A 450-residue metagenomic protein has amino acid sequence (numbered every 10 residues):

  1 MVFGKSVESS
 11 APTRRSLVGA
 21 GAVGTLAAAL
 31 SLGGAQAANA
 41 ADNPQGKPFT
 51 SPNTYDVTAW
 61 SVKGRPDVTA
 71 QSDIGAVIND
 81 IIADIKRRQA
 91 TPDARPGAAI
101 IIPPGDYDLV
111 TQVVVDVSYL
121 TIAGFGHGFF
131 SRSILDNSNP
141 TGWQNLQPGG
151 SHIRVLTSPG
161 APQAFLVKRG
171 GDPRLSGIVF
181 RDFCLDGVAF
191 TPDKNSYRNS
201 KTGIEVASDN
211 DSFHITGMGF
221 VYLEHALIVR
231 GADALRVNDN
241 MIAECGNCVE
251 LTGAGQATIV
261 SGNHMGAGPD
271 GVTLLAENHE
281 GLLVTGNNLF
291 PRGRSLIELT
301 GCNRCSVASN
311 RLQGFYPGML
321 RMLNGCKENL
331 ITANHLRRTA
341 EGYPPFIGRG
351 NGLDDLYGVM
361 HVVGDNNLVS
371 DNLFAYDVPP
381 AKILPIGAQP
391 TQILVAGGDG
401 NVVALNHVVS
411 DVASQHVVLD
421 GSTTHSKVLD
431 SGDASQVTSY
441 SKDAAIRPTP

Functional and structural regions predicted by a protein language model:
M1-T13, T25-L30: N-terminal secretory signal peptides
S10, L32-A59: C-terminal segment of N-terminal export signals and the immediately downstream linker at the start of the mature
T54-D80, T121-N199, P450: Right-handed parallel beta-helix/beta-spiral solenoid domain characteristic of secreted/periplasmic
Y55, I100, Y107, L120 (+20 more regions): Solenoid scaffold repeats with emphasis on beta-solenoid/beta-helix
Q89-G142, L185: N-terminal extracellular ligand-recognition/capping segment immediately after the signal peptide
A90-T91, V110-Q112, S131-I134, P159-A161 (+11 more regions): Short glycine/acidic-rich loop motifs that flank beta-strands on beta-rich extracellular proteins
G171-H264, G268: Right-handed parallel beta-helix
